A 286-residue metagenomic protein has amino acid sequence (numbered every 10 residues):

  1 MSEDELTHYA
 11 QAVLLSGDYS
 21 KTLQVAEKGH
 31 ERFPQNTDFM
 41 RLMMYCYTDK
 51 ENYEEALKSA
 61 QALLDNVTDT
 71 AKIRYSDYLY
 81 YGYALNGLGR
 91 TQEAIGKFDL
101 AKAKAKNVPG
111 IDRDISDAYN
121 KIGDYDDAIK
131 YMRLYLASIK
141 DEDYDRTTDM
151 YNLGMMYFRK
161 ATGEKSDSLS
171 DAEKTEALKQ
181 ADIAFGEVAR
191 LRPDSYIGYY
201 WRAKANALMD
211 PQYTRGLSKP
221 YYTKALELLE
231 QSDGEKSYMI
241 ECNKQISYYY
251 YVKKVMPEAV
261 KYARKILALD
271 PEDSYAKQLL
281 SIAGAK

Functional and structural regions predicted by a protein language model:
M1-K253, Y275-K286: Alpha-solenoid helical repeat scaffolds
P257, K261, I266-I282: Alpha-helical oligomerization segments
